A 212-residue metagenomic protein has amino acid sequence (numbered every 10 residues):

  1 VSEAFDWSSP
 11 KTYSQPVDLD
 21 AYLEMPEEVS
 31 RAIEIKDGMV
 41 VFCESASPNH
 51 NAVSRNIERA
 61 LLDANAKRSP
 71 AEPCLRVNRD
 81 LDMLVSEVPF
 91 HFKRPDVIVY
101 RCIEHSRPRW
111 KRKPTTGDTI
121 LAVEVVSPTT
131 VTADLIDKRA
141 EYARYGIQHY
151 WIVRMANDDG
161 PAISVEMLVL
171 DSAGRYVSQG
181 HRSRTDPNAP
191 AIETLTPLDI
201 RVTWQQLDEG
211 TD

Functional and structural regions predicted by a protein language model:
V1-D212: Gly/Pro/Ser/Thr-rich low-complexity, intrinsically disordered segments predominantly at protein N-termini
